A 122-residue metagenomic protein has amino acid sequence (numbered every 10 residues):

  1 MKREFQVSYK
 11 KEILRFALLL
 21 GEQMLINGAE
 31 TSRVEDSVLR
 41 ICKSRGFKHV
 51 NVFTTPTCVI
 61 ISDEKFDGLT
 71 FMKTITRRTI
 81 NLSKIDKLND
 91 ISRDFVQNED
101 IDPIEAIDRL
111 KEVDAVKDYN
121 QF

Functional and structural regions predicted by a protein language model:
M1-D100: Soluble N-terminal domains of membrane-associated systems
I107-V116: Cytosolic juxtamembrane amphipathic/interface segments immediately preceding and feeding into a transmembrane helix
K117-F122: Core alpha-helical transmembrane segments of integral membrane proteins
